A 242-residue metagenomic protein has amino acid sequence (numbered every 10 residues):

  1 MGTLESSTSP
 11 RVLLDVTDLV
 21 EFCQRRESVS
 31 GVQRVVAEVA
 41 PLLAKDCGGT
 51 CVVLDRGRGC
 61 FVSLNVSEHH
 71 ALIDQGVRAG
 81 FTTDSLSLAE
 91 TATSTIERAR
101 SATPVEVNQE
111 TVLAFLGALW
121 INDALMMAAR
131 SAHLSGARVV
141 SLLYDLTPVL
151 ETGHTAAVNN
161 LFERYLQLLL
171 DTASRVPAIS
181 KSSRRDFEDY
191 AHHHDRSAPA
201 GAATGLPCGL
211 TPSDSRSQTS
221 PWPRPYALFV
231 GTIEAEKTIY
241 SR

Functional and structural regions predicted by a protein language model:
M1-R242: Carbohydrate transferase catalytic cores enriched for Leloir-type hexosyltransferases
